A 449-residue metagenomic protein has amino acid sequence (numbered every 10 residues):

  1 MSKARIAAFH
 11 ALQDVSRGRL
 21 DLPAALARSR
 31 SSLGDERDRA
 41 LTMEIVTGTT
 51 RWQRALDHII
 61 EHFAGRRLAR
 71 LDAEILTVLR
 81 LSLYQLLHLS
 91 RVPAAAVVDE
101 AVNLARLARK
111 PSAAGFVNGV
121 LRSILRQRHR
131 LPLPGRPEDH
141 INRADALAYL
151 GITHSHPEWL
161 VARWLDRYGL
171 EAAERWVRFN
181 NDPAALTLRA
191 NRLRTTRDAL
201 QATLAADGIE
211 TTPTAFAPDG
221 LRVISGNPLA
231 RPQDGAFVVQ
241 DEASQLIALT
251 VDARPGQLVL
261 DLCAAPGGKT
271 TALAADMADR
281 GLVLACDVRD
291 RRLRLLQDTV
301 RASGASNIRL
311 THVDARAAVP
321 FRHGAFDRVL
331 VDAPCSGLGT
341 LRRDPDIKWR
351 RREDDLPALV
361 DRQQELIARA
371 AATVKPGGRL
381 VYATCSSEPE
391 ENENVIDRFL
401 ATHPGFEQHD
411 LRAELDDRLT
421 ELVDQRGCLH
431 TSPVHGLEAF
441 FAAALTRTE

Functional and structural regions predicted by a protein language model:
M1-E449: S-adenosylmethionine
